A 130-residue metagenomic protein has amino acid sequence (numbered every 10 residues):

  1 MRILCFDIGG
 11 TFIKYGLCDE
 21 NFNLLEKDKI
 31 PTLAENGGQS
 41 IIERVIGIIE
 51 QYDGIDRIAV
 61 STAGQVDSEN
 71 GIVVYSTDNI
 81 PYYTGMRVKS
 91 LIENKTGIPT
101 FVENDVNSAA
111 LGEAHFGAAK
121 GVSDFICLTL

Functional and structural regions predicted by a protein language model:
R2-E43, V73: Short glycine-rich, Thr/Ser-proximal phosphate-binding strand/loop in the N-terminal lobe of ATP-dependent enzymes
I3-D7, R57-A59, F125-T129: Short glycine-aspartate micro-motif
K29, V102, C127-T129: Structural signal for conserved beta-strand scaffold positions within catalytic alpha/beta enzyme cores
G38-I46, R57-I58, V66-D124: Glycine-rich phosphate-binding loop and adjoining helix at the ATP-binding site of ATP-dependent phosphoryl-transfer
Y52-G54: Hydrophobic/aromatic-enriched cytosolic interaction surfaces used to assemble or bind macromolecules
A63: Conserved NAD(P)H cofactor-binding loop of Rossmann-fold oxidoreductase domains
T84, T129-L130: Short, well-structured alpha-helical patches and their helix-loop capping segments that border functional surfaces
